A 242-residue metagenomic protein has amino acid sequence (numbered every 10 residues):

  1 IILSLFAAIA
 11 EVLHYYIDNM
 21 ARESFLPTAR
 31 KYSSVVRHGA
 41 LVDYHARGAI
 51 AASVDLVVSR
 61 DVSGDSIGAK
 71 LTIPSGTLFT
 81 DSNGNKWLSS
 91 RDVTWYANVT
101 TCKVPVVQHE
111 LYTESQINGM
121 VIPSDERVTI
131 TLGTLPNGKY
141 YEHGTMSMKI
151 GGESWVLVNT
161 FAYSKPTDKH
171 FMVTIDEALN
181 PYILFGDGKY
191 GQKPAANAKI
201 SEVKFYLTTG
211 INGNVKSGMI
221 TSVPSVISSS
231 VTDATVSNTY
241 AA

Functional and structural regions predicted by a protein language model:
I1-A242: Signature of Asx- and small-polar-rich beta-strand/turn repeats characteristic of beta-solenoid architectures
